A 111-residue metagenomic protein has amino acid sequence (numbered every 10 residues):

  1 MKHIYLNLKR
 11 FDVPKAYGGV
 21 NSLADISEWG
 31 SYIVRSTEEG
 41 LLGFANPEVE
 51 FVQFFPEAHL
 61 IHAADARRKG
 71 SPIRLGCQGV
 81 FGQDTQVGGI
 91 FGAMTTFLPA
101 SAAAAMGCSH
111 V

Functional and structural regions predicted by a protein language model:
M1-G70: Conserved N-terminal beta1-alpha1 strand-loop-helix module at the mouth
R10-S27, R74-F97: Active-site mouth loops of central-metabolism enzymes
Y32-R35, V80-Q83, A104-A105: Short, surface-exposed, polar/charged, turn-prone segments marking secondary-structure boundaries
E39-P47, Q86-A93, S109-V111: Low-complexity, flexible helical/coil segments
H59-L60, V80-D84, S109-H110: A short acidic, glycine/proline-enriched capping/turn motif at secondary-structure boundaries, especially helix N-cap
A63-A64, F91-M106: Short, charged beta->alpha transition segments
R67-L75, G107-H110: Glycine-enriched alpha-helix->loop->beta-strand junction motifs that scaffold or abut catalytic
